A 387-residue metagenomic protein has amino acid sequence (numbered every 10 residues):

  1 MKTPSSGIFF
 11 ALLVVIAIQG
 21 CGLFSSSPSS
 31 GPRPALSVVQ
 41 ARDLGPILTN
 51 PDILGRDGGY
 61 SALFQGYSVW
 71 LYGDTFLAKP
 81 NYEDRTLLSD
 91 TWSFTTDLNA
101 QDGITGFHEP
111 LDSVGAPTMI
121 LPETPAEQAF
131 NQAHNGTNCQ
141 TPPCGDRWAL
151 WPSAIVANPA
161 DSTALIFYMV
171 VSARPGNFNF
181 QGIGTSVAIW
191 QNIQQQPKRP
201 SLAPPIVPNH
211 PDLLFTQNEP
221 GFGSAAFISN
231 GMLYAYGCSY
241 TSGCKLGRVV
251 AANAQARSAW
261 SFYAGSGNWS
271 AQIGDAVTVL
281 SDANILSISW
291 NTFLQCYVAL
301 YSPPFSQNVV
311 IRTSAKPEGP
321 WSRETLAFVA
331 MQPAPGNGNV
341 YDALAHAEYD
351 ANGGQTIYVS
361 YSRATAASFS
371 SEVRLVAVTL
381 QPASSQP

Functional and structural regions predicted by a protein language model:
M1-I8: Bacterial N-terminal signal peptides that target proteins for export
F9-G20: Bacterial N-terminal signal peptides
G22-F24, P28-L54, L63-W148, A157-Q217 (+5 more regions): Beta-rich carbohydrate-recognition and catalytic domains
G58-Y60, P152-A154, G223-A225, I285-S287 (+1 more regions): Conserved beta-strand position repeated once per blade in WD40 beta-propeller domains
R312, A343-H346: A generic structural signal for well-ordered alpha-helical surface patches
G338-L344, V359: CBM-like carbohydrate-recognition segments
